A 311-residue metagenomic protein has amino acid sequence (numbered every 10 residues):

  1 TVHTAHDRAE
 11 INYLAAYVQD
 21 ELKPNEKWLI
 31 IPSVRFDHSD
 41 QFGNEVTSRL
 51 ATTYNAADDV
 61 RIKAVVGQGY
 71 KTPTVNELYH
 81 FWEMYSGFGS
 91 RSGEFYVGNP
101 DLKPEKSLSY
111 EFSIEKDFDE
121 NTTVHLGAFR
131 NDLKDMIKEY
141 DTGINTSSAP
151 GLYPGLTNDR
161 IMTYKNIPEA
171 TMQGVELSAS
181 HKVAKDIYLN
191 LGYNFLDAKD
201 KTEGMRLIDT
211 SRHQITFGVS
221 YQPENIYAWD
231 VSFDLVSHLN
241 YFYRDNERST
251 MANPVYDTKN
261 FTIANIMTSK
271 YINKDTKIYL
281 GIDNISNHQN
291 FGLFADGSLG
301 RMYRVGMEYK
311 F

Functional and structural regions predicted by a protein language model:
T1-A5, F42-T47, N76-F81, F88-S90 (+5 more regions): Outer-membrane beta-barrel translocator domains and adjoining extracellular loop/strand segments of Gram-negative
A5, A9-I11, N55, D59-R61 (+5 more regions): Outer-membrane beta-barrel signature, preferentially recognizing the C-terminal barrel domain of Gram-negative
D7-R49, T53, A179-N194: Surface-exposed extracellular loop regions of Gram-negative outer-membrane beta-barrel proteins
L14, V34-D40, V66-T72, Y79-F81 (+7 more regions): Transmembrane beta-strands of outer-membrane beta-barrel pores
E21-K23, F36, N44, T53-N55 (+9 more regions): Residue-level signature of outer-membrane beta-barrel architecture
K23-L29, F129-D132, G151-D245, S286 (+1 more regions): Gram-negative outer-membrane beta-barrel transporters
K27-I30, D59-I62, E120-V124, D186-L189 (+2 more regions): Repeated loop/turn-to-beta-strand initiation elements of outer-membrane beta-barrel proteins
A64, N194, L207-F311: Conserved C-terminal beta-signal and adjacent last beta-strands/turns of outer-membrane beta-barrel proteins
